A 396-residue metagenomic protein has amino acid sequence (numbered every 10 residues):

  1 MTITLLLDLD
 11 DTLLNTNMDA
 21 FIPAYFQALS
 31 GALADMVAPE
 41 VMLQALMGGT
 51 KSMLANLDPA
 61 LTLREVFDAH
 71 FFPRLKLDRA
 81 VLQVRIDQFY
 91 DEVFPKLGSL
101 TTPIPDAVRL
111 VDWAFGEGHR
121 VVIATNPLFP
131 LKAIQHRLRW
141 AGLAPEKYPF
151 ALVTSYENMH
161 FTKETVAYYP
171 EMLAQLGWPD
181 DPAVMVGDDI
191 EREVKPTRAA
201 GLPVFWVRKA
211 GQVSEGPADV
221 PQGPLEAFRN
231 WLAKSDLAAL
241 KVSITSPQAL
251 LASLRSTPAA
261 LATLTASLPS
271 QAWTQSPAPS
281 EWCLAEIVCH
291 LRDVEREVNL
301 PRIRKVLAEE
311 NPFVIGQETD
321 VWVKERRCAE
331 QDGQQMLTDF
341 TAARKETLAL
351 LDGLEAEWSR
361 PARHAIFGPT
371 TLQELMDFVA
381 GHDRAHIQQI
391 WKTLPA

Functional and structural regions predicted by a protein language model:
M1-G48: Active-site neighborhood of HAD-like aspartate-dependent phosphohydrolases
M1-L5, D112, L128-F129, I134-A252: Asp-based, Mg2+/Mn2+-dependent phosphohydrolase catalytic module
Q44-E92: A metal-dependent, Asp-based hydrolase signature
Q88-D91, P95-S99, A107-A141: Substrate-recognition element of Asp-dependent hydrolases with the DxDx(T/V) motif
H119, V242-P301: Conserved small-residue-rich
D236-A249, E297-A342, P395-A396: Short, helix-capping/interhelical loops that line the mouth of catalytic, cofactor-, or ligand-binding pockets
T257-P258, A262-L264, D320-R360: Acidic/histidine-rich alpha-helical segments that form the ligand environment of transition-metal centers
T274-T319, K345-L348, D352, R360-A396: Short, contiguous alpha-helical
